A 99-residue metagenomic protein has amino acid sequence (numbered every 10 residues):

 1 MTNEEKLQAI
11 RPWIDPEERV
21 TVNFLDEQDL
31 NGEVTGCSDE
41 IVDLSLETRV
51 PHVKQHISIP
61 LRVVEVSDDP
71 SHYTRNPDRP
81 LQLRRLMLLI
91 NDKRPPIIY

Functional and structural regions predicted by a protein language model:
T2-Y99: Conserved RNA-binding domains used in RNP assembly and mRNA/RNA metabolism
